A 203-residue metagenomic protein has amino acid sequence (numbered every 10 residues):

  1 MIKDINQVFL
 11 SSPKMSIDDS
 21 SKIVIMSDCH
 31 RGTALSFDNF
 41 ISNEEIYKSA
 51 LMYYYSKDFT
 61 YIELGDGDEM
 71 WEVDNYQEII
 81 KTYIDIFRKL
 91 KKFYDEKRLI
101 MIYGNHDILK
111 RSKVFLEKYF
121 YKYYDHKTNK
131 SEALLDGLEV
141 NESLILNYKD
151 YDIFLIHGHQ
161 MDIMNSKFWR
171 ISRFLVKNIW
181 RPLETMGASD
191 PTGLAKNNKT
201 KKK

Functional and structural regions predicted by a protein language model:
I2-M15: A short, compositionally biased domain-edge/stem linker segment
L10, S56, D95, W180-E184 (+1 more regions): Generic surface-pattern signal
K14-K22, M26, R31-L146: Core catalytic region of metal-dependent phosphoesterases/phosphodiesterases, especially metallo-beta-lactamase-like
G137, D152-I153: A residue-level signal for beta-strand positions that form part of recognition/binding surfaces within mature
I153-K203: Active-site-proximal loop/helix segment associated with metal-binding centers of metalloenzymes
